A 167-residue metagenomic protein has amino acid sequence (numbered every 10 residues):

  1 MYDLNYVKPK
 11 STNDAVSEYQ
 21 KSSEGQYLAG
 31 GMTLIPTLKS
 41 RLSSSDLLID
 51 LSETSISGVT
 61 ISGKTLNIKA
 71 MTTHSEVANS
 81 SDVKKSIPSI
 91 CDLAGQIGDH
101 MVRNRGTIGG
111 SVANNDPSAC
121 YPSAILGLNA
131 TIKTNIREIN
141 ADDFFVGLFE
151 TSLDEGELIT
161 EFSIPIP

Functional and structural regions predicted by a protein language model:
M1-P167: C-terminal structural segment of proteins
